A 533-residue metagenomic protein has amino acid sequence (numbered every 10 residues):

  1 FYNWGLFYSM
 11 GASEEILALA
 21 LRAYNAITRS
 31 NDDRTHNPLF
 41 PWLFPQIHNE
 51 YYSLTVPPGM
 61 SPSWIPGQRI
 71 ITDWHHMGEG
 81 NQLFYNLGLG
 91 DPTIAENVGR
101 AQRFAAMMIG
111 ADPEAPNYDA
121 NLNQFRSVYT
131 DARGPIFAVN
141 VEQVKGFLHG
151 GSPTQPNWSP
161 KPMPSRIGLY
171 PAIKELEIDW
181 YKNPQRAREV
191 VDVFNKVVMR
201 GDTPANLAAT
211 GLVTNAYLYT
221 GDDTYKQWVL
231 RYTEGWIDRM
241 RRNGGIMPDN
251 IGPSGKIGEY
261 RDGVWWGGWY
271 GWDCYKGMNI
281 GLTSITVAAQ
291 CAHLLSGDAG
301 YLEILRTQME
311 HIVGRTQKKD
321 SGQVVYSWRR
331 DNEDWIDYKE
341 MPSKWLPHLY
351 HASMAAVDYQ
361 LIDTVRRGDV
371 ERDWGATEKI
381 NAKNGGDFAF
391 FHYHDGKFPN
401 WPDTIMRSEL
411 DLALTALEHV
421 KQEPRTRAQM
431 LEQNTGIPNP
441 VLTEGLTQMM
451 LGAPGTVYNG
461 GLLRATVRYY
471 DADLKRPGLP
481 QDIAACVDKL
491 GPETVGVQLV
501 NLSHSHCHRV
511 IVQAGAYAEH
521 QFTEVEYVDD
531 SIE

Functional and structural regions predicted by a protein language model:
F1-E533: Glycan-recognition and catalytic cores of secretory/periplasmic carbohydrate-active enzymes
